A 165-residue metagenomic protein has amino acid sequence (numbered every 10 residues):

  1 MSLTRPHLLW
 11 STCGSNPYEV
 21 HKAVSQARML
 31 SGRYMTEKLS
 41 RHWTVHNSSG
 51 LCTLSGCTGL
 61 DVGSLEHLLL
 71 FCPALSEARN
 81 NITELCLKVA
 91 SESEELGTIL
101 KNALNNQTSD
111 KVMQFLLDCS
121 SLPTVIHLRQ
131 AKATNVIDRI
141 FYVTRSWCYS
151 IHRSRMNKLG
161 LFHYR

Functional and structural regions predicted by a protein language model:
M1-R165: Family-specific functional microsites
